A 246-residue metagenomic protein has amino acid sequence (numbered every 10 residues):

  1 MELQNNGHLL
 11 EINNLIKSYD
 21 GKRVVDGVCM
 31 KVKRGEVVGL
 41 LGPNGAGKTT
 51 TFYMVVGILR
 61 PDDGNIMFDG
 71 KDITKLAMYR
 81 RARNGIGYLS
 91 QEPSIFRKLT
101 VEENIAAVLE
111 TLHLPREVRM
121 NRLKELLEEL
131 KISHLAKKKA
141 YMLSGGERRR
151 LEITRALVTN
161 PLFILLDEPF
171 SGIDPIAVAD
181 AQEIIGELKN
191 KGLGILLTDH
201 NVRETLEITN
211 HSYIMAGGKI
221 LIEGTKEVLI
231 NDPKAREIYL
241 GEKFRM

Functional and structural regions predicted by a protein language model:
L41-P43: The feature captures the beta-strand-to-loop junction immediately N-terminal to the Walker
V56: Helix-to-loop junction immediately C-terminal to a conserved catalytic motif
E117-L135, E183-G186: Conserved ABC ATPase "signature" region
K139-L143, E147: Conserved ABC ATPase signature
N160: Conserved catalytic motifs of ABC-family nucleotide-binding domains
I164-E168: Catalytic Walker B motif of ABC-type/P-loop ATPase nucleotide-binding domains
